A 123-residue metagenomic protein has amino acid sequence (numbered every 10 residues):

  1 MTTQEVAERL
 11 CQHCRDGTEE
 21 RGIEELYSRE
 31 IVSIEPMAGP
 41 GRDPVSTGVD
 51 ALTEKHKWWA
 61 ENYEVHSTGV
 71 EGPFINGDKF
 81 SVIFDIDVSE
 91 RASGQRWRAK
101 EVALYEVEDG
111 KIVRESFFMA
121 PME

Functional and structural regions predicted by a protein language model:
M1, G41-S46, Q95, F118-M122: Amphipathic repeat-derived elements
M1-D16, E25, S93, K111-V113 (+1 more regions): Terminal "cap-and-tail" regions of soluble proteins that handle hydrophobic small molecules
E5, E20-G77: A solvent-exposed, acidic/Ser-Thr-rich amphipathic alpha-helical stretch
L10-H13, I34, D87-S89: Alpha-helix C-capping/helix-to-loop hinge sites
T53, K57-E123: A beta-strand edge to alpha-helix "cap/lid" segment located at domain peripheries
